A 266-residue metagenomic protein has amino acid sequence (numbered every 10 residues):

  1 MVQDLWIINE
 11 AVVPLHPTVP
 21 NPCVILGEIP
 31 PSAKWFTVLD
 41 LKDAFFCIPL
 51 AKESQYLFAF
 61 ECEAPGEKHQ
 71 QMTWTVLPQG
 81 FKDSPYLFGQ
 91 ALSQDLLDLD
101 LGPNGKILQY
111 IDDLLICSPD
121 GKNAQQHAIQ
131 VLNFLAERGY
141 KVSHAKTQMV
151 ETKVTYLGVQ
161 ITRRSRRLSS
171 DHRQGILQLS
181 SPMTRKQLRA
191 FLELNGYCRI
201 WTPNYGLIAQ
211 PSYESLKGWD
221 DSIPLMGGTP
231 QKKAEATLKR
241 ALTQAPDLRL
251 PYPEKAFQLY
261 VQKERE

Functional and structural regions predicted by a protein language model:
M1-G89, F134, G158-P203: Catalytic-core region of right-hand nucleic acid polymerases
M1-H16, G105, Q109-D113, C117-S118 (+2 more regions): Reverse-transcribing Pol proteins
M1-V24, S118-Q130, K141-R167, R249 (+1 more regions): Conserved beta-strand/loop block within the catalytic cores of divalent metal-dependent phospho-transfer/hydrolysis
D4, D40-K42, P78-G80, L101-G121 (+2 more regions): Catalytic palm active-site di-aspartate
N21-V24, S93-Q94, L101-G102, T243-D247 (+1 more regions): Eukaryotic intrinsically disordered and solvent-exposed regulatory patches
Q55-A59, S212, A256, E266: Short glycine-rich loop/turn motifs
P85-Q130, W201-Y205: Active-site palm subdomain of RNA-directed nucleic acid polymerases
K146-E254: C-terminal reverse transcriptase regions that engage the nucleic-acid substrate
